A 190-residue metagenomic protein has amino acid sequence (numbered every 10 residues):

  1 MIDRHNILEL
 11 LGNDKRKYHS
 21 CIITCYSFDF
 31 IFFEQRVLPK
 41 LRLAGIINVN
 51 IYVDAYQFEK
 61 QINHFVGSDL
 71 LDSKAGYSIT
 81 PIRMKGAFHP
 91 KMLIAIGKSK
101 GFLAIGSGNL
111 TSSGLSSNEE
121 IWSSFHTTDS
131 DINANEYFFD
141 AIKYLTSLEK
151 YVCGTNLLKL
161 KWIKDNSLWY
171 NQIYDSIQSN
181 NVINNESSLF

Functional and structural regions predicted by a protein language model:
M1-F190: PLD/PLD-like phosphodiesterase catalytic module centered on the HKD motif
